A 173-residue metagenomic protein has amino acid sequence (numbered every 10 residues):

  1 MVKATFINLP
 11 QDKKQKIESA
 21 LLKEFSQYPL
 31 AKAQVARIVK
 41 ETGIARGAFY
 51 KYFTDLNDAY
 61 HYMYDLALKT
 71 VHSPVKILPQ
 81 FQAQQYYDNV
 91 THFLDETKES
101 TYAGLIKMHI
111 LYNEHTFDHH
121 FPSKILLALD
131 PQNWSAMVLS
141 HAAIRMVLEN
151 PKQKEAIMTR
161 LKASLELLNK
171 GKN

Functional and structural regions predicted by a protein language model:
M1-E24: Basic, helix-initiating cap at the start of DNA-binding domains
K14, L56-N57: A short, glycine- and basic residue-enriched loop/turn that sits immediately adjacent to a domain's principal
K23, Q27, E41, D58-F81: Alpha-helical structural segments
A31-R37: Ser/Thr-centered, proline-biased regulatory motifs and S/T-rich low-complexity segments located at helix/coil boundaries
G43-Y52: Short hydrophobic/aromatic patch on the recognition helix
K76-S100: Hydrophobic alpha-helical connector segments
H92-S123: Helix-turn-helix/homeodomain-like alpha-helical modules used for DNA recognition and transcription-factor dimerization
S123-N173: Hydrophobic/aromatic-rich alpha-helical bundle segments in the mid-to-C-terminal region
